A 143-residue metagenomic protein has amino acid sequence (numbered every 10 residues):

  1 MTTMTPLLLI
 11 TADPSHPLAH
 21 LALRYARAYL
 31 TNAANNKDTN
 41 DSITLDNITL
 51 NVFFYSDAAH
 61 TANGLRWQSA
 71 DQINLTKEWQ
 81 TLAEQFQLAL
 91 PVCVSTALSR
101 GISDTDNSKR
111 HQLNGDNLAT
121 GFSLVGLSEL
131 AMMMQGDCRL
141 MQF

Functional and structural regions predicted by a protein language model:
M4-L23, A62-W67: Short, glycine-rich nucleotide/cofactor-binding loops
L7, N51-F53, P91: A structural signal for isolated positions on well-ordered beta-strands in alpha/beta enzyme cores
H16-N47, V52: Histidine-anchored nucleotide/phosphate-binding helix
N51-A62: Short connector loops at secondary-structure junctions
Q72-A119: Mid-chain, well-packed structural core segment of small domains
F86, G136-C138: Short, well-ordered alpha-helix to beta-strand connector turns
A119-G136: Low-complexity intrinsically disordered segments
Q142-F143: Aromatic- and Gly/Pro-rich donor/ligand-binding loops that form nucleotide- or phosphate-bearing donor binding pockets
